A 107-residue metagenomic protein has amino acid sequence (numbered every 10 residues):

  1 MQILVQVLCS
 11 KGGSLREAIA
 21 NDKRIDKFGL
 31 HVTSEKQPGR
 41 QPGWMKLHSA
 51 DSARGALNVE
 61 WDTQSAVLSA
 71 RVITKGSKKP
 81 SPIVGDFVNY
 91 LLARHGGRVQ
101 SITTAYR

Functional and structural regions predicted by a protein language model:
M1-K27: Terminal, regulation- and interaction-focused segments at domain boundaries
Q2, R40-W44, S65-S69: A generic structural signal for beta-strand entry/edge sites
V5-K11, S49, V72-G76: Short beta-strand-to-loop capping motifs
V5-V7, L57-V59, L68-A70, F87 (+1 more regions): Hydrophobic beta-strand residues in large extracellular and virion-surface proteins
K23-F28, L91-H95: A common structural junction motif
I25-A56: Ser/Thr-rich, low-complexity intrinsically disordered terminal regions
G55-S81: Intrinsically disordered, low-complexity regulatory segments enriched in Ser/Thr/Pro and charged residues
K78-R107: A conserved amphipathic terminal alpha-helix motif
